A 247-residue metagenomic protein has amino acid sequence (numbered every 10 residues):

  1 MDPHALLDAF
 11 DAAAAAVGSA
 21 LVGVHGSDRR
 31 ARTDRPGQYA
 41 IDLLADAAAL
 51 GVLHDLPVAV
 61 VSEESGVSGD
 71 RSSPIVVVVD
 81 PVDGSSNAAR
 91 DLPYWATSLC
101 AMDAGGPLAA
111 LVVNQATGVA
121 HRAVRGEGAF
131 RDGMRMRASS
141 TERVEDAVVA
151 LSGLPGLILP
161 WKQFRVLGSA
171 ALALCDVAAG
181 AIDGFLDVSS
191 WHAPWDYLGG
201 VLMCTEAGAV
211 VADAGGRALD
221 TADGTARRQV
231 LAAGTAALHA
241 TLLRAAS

Functional and structural regions predicted by a protein language model:
M1-V82: N-terminal subdomain of lithium-sensitive/metallo-dependent phosphomonoesterases centered on the IMPase/IPPase/PAP
D42, G84-S85, V177, C204: Buried hydrophobic positions in well-ordered alpha/beta secondary-structure cores of metabolic enzymes
L56, S72-P74, D91, G105-L108 (+4 more regions): Short coil/turn connectors at secondary-structure junctions
A59-E64, V79, A88, R165-G168 (+1 more regions): General beta-strand structural signal in soluble alpha/beta enzymes
R71-G126: DPxDG-like acidic metal-binding loop motif
R137-S247: An extended, acidic
